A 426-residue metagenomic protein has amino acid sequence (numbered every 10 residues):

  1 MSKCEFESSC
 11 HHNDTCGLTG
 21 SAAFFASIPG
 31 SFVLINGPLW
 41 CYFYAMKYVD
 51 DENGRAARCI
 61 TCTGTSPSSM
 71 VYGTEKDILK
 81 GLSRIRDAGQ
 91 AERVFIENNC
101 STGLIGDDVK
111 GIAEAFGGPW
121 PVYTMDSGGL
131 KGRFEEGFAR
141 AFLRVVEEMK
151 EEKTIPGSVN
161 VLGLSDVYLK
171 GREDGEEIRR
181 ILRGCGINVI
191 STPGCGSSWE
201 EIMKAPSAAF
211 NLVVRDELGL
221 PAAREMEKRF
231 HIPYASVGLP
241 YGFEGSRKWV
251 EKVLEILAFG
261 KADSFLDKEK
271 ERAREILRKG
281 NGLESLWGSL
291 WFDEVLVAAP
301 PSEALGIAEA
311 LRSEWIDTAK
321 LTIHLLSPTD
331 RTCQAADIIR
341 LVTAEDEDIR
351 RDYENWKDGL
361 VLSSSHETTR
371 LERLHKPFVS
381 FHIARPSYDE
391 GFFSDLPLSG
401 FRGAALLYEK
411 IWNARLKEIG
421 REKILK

Functional and structural regions predicted by a protein language model:
M1-K426: An N-terminal assembly and electron-transfer interface module characteristic of large anaerobic redox and radical
